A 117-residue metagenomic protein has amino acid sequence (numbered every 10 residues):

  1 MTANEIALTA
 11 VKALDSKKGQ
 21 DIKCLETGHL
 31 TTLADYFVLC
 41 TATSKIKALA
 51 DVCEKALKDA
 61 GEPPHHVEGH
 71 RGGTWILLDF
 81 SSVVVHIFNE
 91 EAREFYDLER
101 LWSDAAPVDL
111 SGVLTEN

Functional and structural regions predicted by a protein language model:
M1-C24, G28-H29, S44-D51, K55 (+4 more regions): Long, contiguous binding/interaction regions
T32: P-loop NTPase catalytic core of nucleic-acid-dependent motor ATPases
D35-Y36: Short, hydrophobic beta-strand segments
L39-A42: Short hydrophobic/aromatic beta-strand micro-patches that form the beta-sheet surface supporting nucleotide- or nucleic
